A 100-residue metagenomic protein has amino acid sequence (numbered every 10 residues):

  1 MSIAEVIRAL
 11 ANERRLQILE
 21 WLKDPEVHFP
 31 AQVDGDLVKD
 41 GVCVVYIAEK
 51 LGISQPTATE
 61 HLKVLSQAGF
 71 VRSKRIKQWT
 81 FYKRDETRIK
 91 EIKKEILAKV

Functional and structural regions predicted by a protein language model:
M1-I7: Short, Lys/Arg-enriched N-terminal segment that forms or immediately precedes the first helix of a structured domain
R8, R14-S54, I76, T80-T87: N-terminal helix-turn-helix DNA-binding core of bacterial DNA-binding proteins
L62-K63: Short, hydrophobic-biased segments on the C-terminal half of alpha helices that form "recognition helices"
G69: Glycine-centered, phosphate/nucleic-acid-interacting loop/turn motifs that mediate DNA/RNA or nucleotide
S73: Short beta-strand "wing" residues that participate in macromolecule-binding interfaces
R88-I92: Short, charged/polar, Gly/Pro-enriched secondary-structure boundary elements
